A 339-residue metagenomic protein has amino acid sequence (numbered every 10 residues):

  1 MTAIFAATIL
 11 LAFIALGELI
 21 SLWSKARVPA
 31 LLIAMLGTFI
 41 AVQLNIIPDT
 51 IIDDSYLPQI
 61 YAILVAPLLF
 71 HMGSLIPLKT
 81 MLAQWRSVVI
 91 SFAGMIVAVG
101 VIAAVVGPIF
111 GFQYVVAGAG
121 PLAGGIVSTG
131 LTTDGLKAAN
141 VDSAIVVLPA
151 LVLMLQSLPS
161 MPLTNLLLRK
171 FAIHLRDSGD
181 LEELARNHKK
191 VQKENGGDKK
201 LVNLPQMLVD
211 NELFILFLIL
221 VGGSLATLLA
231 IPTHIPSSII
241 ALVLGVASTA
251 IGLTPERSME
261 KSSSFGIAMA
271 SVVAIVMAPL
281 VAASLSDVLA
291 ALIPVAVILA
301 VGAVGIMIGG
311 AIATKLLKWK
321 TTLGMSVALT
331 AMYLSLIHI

Functional and structural regions predicted by a protein language model:
T2-P58, M72-S74, G196-G266, A278-V281: Structural signature of multi-pass alpha-helical membrane transport proteins
L19, G100-V105, S224, L228 (+1 more regions): Alpha-helical transmembrane segments of multipass membrane proteins
W23, R27, L44-P48, I76-K79 (+9 more regions): Membrane-interface elements of multi-pass transporters and channels
Y56-V65, M72-A104, A150-L153, F214-L218 (+2 more regions): Entry/N-cap segments of selected transmembrane alpha helices and their immediately preceding amphipathic helices
W85-V89, G111-G124, N140-L151, K320-M332: The feature identifies polytopic integral membrane transport proteins across all domains of life
M95-A98, A123-T129, V146-T164: Membrane-embedded alpha-helical segments of transport systems, primarily multispan ion/solute transporters
A103-G111, V152-G196, A311-W319: Juxtamembrane and boundary regions of transmembrane helices in multi-pass small-molecule transporters and channels
I337-I339: Conserved small/polar residues in nucleotide/adenosyl-binding loops
